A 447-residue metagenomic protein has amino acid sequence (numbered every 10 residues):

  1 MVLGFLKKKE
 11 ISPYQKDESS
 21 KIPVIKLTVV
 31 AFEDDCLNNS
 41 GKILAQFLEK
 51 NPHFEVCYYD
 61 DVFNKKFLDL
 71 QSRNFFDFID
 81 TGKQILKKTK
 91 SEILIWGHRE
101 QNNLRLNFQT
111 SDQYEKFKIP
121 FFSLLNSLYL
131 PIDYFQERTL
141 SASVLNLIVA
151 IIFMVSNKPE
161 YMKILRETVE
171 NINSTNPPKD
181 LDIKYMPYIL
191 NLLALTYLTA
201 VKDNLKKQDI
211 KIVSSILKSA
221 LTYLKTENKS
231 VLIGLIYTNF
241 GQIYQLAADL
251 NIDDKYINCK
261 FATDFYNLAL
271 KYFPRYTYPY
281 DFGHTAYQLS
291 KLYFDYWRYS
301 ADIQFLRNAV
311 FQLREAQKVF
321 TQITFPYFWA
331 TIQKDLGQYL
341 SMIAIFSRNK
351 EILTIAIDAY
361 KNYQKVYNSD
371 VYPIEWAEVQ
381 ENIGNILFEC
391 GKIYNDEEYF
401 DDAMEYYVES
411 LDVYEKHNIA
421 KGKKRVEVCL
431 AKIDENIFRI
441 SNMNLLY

Functional and structural regions predicted by a protein language model:
S20-D80, N103: Short beta-strand->alpha-helix linker/helix-N-cap micro-motif that forms a surface specificity/interaction loop
S72-R166: Catalytic-center loop of serine/cysteine hydrolases
L130-E137, N171-P187, D203-N204, S219-G234 (+7 more regions): Flexible helix-coil transition and linker loops at the boundaries of alpha-helical arrays
T139, I183, L190, D209-I210 (+11 more regions): Inter-repeat boundary and helix-capping residues of tandem alpha-helical solenoids
A150-L165, L198-I212, Q245-K260, F294-N308 (+3 more regions): Short coil/turn connectors between adjacent alpha-helices in alpha-solenoid helical repeat scaffolds
L165-I172, I210, L217, L224 (+12 more regions): Hydrophobic/aromatic packing residues within the alpha-helices of TPR/SEL1-like helical repeat arrays
Y188-K202, V231-D249, Y280-D295, Y327-M342 (+2 more regions): Conserved alpha-helical positions within TPR/SEL1-like repeat arrays
D401-Y447: C-terminal non-catalytic interaction modules
